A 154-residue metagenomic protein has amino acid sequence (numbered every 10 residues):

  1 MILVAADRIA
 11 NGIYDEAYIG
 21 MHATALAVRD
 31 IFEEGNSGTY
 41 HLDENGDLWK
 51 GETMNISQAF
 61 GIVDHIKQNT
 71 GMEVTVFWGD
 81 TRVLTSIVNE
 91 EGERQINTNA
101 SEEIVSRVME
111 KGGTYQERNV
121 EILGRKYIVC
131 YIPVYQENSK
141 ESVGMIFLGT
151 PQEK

Functional and structural regions predicted by a protein language model:
M1-W49, M72: Juxtamembrane extracytoplasmic/periplasmic/luminal helical "stalk" adjacent to the first N-terminal
E16, T53-Q58: Signal-transducing coiled-coil linker helices
I19-G35, I62-L84, T114: Short N-terminal helix-loop-first-beta-strand/juxtamembrane motif that initiates sensory/input modules
N55, G124, Y135-S139, F147-K154: Helix-start (N-cap) segments at beta->loop->alpha junctions that couple sensory/regulatory domains to adjoining helices
I56-G71, S86-I122: Extracytoplasmic/periplasmic sensor domains and loops in membrane signaling proteins
F77, V105, Y135-E137, S142: Core beta-strand residues in small-molecule sensory/regulatory alpha/beta domains
L84, V143-G144: A structural microfeature
G113-Q116, G124-V134: A short beta-strand signature within small-molecule sensing/ligand-binding domains used in signal transduction
